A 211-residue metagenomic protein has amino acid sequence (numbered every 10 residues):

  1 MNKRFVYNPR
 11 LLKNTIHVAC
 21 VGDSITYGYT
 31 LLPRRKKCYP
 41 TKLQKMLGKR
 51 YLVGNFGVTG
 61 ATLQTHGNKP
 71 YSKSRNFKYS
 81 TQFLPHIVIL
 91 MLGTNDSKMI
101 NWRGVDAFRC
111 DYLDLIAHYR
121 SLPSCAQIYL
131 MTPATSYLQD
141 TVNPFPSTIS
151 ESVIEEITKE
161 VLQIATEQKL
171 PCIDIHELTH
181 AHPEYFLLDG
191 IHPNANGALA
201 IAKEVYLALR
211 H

Functional and structural regions predicted by a protein language model:
M1-R10: A short, compositionally biased domain-edge/stem linker segment
N8, C20, Y27, H176-H180: Short alpha-helical interface patches
L11, T15-A19, I25-L113: Conserved SGNH/GDSL esterase-like catalytic core that processes O-acyl groups on lipids and polysaccharides
L12, Y71-H211: Alpha-helical cap/lid subdomain in secreted, periplasmic, or secretory-pathway luminal O-acyl-processing enzymes
V21-G22, M131: Short hydrophobic segments within beta-strands
